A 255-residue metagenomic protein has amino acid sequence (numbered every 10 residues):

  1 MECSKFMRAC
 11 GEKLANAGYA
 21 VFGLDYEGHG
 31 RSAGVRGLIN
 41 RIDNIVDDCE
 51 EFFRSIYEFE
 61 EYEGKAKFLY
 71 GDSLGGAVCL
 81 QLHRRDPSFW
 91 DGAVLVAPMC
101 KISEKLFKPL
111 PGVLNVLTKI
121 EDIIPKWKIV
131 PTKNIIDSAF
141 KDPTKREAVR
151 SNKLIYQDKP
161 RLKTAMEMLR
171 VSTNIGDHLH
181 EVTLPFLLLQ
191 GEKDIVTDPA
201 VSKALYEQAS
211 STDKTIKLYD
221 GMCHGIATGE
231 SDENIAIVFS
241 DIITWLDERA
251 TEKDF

Functional and structural regions predicted by a protein language model:
C3-F6, G30-A66, E233-I237: Catalytic nucleophile-loop/oxyanion-hole region of alpha/beta-hydrolase and closely related hydrolase-like folds
G11-G34: Conserved alpha/beta-hydrolase
D72-P160: Alpha/beta-hydrolase-fold enzymes
P160-H178: Active-site nucleophile elbow and catalytic-triad environment of alpha/beta-hydrolase enzymes
V182, L188-Q190, D194: Short beta-strand/loop motif that positions the catalytic acidic residue of the alpha/beta-hydrolase fold
L184, D198-E207: Short alpha-helix in the alpha/beta-hydrolase fold that links the catalytic acid
K203, E207-G225: Catalytic histidine neighborhood in serine/cysteine hydrolases with alpha/beta-hydrolase-type architecture
D220-F255: Catalytic active-site module of serine/aspartate enzymes centered on a nucleophile-bearing elbow/loop
